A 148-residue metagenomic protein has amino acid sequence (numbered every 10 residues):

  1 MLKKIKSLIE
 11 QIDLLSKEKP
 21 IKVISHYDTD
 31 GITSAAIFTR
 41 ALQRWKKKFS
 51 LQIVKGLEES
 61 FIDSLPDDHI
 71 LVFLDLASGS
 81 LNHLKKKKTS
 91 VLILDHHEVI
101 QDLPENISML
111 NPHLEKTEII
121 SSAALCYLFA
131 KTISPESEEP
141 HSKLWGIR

Functional and structural regions predicted by a protein language model:
M1-R148: Replace "Mg2+/Mn2+-dependent" with "divalent metal-dependent
